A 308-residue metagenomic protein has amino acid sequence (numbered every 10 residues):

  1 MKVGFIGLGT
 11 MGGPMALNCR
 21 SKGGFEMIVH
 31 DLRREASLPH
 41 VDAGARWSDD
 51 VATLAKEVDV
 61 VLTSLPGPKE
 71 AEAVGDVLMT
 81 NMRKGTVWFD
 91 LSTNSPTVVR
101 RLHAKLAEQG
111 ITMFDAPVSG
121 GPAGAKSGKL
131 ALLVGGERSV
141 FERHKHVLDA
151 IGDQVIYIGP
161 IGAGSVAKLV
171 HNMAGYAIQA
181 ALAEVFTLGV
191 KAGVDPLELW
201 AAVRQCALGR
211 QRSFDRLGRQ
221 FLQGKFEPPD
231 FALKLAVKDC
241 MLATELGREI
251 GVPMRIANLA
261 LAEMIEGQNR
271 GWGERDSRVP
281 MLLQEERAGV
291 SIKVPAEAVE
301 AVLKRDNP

Functional and structural regions predicted by a protein language model:
M1-S64, T86, P122: NAD(P)+-binding Rossmann beta1-loop-alpha1 motif at the extreme N-terminus of oxidoreductases
V3, T93-Y176: Rossmann-fold dinucleotide-binding core
M15-C19, L102, V147, L188: Hydrophobic residues within alpha-helices that form the first helical element adjacent to the glycine-rich loop
M27, W47, T112-F114, V155 (+2 more regions): Hydrophobic beta-strand scaffold residues
V51-M113: Rossmann-fold NAD(P) dinucleotide-binding segment
A163-A288: Helical "substrate-binding/catalytic lid" subdomain of Rossmann-like NAD(P)-dependent dehydrogenases/reductases
